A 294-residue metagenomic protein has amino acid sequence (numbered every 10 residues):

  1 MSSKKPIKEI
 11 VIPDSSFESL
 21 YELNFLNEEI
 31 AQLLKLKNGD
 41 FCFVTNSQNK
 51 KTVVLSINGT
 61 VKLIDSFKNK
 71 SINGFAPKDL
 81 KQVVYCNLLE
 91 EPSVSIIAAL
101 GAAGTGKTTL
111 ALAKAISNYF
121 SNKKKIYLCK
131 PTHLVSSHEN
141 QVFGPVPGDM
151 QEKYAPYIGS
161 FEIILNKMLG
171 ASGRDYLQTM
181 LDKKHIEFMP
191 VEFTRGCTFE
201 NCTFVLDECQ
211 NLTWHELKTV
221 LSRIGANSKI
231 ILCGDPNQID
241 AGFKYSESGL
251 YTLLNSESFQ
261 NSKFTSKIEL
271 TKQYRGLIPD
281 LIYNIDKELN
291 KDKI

Functional and structural regions predicted by a protein language model:
M1-L23, N27, S71-K78, Q82-V84 (+2 more regions): Conserved helicase motor core of SF1/SF2 NTP-dependent helicases
M1-S66: Interdomain "pre-motor" coupling segment immediately N-terminal to P-loop NTPase/helicase cores
C86-L88: N-terminal flanking helix/linker immediately upstream of nucleotide/cofactor-binding cores
D207: Walker B catalytic carboxylates
